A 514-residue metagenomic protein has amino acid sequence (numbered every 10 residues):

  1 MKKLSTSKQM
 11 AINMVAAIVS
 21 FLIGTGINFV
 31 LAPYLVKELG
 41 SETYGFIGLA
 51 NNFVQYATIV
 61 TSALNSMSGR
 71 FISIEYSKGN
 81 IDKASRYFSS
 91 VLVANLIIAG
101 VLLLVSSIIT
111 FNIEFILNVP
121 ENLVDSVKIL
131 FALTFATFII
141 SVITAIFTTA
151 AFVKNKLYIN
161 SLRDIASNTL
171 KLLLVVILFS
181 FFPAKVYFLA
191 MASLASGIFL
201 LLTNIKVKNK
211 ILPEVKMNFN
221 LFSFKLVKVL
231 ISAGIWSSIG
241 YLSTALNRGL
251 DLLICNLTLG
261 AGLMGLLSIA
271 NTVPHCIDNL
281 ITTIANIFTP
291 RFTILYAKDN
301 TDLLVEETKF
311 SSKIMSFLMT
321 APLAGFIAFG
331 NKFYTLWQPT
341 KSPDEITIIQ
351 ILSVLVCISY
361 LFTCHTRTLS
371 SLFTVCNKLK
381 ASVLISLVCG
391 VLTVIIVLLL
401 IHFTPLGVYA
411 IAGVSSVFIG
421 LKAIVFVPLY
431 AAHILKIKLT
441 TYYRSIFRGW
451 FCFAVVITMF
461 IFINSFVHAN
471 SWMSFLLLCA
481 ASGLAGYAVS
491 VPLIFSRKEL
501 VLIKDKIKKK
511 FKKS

Functional and structural regions predicted by a protein language model:
M1-M10, V186-A190, N204-R248, R291 (+3 more regions): Interhelical loop/hinge segments that connect adjacent transmembrane helices in multipass membrane
M1-N28, D82-S89, V124-K128, N220-G240 (+2 more regions): N-terminal membrane topogenesis motif
K2, H433-Y442, T458-S514: Membrane-proximal transmembrane or re-entrant/amphipathic helices at the cytosolic face
K8-I74, L103-S107, T137, L172 (+3 more regions): Signature of the first transmembrane helix
M10-A11, I139-A166, V176-I177, Y187 (+3 more regions): Membrane-interface junctions at transmembrane-helix termini in multi-pass inner-membrane proteins
I12-F29, A192-N204, K208, F224-I294 (+6 more regions): Transmembrane helical elements of multi-pass membrane transporters/channels
V36-E38, T43, Y158, T169-L202 (+5 more regions): Membrane-interface helix-loop junctions in multi-pass transport and translocation proteins
S62-K78, V153, L212-P213, A270 (+3 more regions): Helix-loop junctions and terminal segments of transmembrane helices in multi-pass membrane transport/translocation
